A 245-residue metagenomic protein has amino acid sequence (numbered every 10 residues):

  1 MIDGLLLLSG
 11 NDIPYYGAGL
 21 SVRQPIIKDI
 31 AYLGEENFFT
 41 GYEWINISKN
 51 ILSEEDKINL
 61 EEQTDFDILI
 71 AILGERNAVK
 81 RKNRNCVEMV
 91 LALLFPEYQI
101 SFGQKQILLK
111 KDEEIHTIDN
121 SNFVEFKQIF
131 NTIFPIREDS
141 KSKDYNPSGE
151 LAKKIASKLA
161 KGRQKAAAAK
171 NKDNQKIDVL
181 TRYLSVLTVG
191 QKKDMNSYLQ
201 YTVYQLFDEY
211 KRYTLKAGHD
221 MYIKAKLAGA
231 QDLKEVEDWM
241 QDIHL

Functional and structural regions predicted by a protein language model:
M1-Q63, D67, A71-E75, N131-A225: An amphipathic, hydrophobic-aromatic interaction surface with interspersed Lys/Arg that forms lipid/phosphate-bearing
F38, M89, N120, V124 (+4 more regions): Generic detection of intrinsically disordered/low-complexity segments and helix-coil linkers/edges
N59-E62, V79-N83, H116-F126, S148 (+3 more regions): Intrinsic-disorder-associated interaction segments
K80-R163: Long amphipathic alpha-helical segments with strong coiled-coil/leucine-zipper propensity
K226-L245: Long, intrinsically disordered, low-complexity Ser/Thr/Pro-rich regulatory/activation regions of nuclear proteins
